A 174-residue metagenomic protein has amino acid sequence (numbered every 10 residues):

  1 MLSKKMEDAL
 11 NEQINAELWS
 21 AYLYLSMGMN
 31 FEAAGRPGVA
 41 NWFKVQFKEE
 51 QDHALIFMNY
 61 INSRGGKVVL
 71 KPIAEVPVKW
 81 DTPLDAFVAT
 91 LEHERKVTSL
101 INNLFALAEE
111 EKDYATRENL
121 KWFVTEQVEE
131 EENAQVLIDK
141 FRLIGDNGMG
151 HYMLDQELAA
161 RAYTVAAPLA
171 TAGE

Functional and structural regions predicted by a protein language model:
M1-E174: Iron-associated oxidoreductase/ferritin-like identity signal
